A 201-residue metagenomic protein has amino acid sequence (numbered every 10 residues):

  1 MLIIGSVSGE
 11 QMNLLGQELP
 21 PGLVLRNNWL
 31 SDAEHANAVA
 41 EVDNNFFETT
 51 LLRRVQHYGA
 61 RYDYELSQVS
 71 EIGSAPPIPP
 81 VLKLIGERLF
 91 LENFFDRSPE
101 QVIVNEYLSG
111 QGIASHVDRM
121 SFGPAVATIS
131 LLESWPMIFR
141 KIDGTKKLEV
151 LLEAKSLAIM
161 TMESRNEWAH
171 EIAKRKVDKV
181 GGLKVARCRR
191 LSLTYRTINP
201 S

Functional and structural regions predicted by a protein language model:
M1-S201: Non-heme Fe(II) oxygenase metal-center motifs and adjacent flexible, charged/small-residue loops
